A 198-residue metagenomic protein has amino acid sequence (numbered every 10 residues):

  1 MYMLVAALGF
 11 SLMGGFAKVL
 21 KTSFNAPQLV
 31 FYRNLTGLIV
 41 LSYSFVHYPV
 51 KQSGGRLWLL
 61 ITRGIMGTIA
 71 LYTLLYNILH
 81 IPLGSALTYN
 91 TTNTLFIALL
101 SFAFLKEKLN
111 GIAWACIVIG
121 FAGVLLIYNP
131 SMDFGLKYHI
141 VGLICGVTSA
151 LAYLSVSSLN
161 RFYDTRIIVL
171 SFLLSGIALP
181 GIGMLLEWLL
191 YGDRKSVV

Functional and structural regions predicted by a protein language model:
M1-V5, P49-L75, K137-I144, G192-V198: Loop-to-transmembrane-helix transition segments
A7-G15, S42, G64-Y72, T94-L99 (+3 more regions): Hydrophobic/small/kink-forming positions within alpha-helical transmembrane segments of polytopic membrane proteins
G15-K18, A26, L41, F134-G192: Transmembrane alpha-helical segments that form core, pore/gating elements of small-molecule transporters/exporters
T22-Q28, T73-N90, D164-R166, V198: Structural motif at transmembrane-helix junctions in multi-pass transporters
S23-I69, T148-A152, S171-E187: Transmembrane alpha-helices of multi-pass small-molecule transport proteins
L71-L79, L125-S131, I177-R194: Hydrophobic alpha-helical transmembrane segments in multi-pass integral membrane proteins
N93-A115: C-terminal transmembrane-helix exit sites in multi-pass transporters
I112-N129: Hydrophobic transmembrane alpha-helices of multi-pass small-molecule transport proteins
